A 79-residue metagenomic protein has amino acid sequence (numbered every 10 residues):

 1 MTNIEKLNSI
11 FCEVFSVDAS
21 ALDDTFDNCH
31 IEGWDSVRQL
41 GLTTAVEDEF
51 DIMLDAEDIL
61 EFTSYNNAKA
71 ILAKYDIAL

Functional and structural regions predicted by a protein language model:
T2-W34, R38-T44, E49-L79: Phosphopantetheine-dependent thiolation modules in NRPS/PKS and related acyl-activating systems
